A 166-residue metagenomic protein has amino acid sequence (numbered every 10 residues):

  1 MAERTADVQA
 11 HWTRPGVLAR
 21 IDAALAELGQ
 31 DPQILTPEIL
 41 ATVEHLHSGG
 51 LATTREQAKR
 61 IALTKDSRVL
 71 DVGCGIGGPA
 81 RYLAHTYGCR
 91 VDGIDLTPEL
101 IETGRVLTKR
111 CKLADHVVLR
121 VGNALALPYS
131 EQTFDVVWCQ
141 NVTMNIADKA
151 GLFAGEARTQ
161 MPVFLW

Functional and structural regions predicted by a protein language model:
M1-A26: N-terminal auxiliary segments of SAM/dcSAM-dependent transferases
Q30-I34, H47-K65: Conserved alpha-helix/loop element of class I SAM-dependent methyltransferases that forms part of the SAM/SAH-binding
E38-H47: Class I SAM-dependent methyltransferase Rossmann-like catalytic core, especially the SAM/SAH-binding loop
R68-A126: Class I SAM-dependent methyltransferase SAM/SAH-binding core
L125-V137: A short acidic, Gly/Pro-enriched loop at the edge of an enzyme's catalytic core that lines a small-molecule cofactor
V136-D148: A short SAM/SAH-binding and catalytic strip from SAM-dependent methyltransferases
A150-F164: A short glycine-rich, Lys/Arg-flanked "PGG" loop and its adjoining helix->strand segment in the class I
